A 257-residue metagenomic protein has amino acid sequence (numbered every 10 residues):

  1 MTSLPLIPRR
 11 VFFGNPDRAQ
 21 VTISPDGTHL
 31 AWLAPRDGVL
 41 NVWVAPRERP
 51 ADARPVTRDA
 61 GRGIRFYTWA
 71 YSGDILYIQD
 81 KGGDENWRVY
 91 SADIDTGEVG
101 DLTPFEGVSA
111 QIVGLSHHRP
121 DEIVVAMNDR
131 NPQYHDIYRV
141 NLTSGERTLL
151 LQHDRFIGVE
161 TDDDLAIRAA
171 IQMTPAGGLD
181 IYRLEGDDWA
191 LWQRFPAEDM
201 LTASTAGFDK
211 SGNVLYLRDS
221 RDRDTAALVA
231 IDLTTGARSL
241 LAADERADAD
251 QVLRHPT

Functional and structural regions predicted by a protein language model:
M1-P16, A51-R54: A short helix->beta-strand "capping" segment at the edge of beta-propeller domains
G14-A31, A60-Q79, V89, E106-D129 (+6 more regions): Conserved beta-propeller blade repeats
W32-R58: Beta-propeller domains
L40, R54, W87-R88, H135-D136 (+1 more regions): Extracytoplasmic/periplasmic beta-strand context in beta-sandwich domains, especially the cupredoxin/COX2 CuA-binding
P46-P50, D93-G97, N141-G145, E185-D187 (+1 more regions): Short loop/turn segments that connect beta-strands within beta-propeller blades
A53-V56, V99-L102, T143-H153, W189-F195 (+1 more regions): Blade-edge beta-strand/turn elements of extracellular beta-propeller and related beta-sheet repeat scaffolds
A230-D248: Active-site/pore-lining binding-face segments in mid-to-C-terminal subdomains
